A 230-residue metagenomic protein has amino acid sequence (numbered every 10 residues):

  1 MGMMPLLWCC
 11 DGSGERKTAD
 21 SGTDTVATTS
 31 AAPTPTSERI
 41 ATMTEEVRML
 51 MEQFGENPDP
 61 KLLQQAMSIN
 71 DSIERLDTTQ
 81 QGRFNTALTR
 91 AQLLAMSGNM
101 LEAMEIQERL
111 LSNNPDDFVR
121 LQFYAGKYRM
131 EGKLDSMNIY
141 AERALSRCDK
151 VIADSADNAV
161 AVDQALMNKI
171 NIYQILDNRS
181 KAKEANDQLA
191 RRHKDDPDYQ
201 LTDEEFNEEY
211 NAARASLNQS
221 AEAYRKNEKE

Functional and structural regions predicted by a protein language model:
C10-N85: N-terminal leader/linker segments that initiate helical-solenoid repeat arrays
D24, G55-N70, Q92-E105, D135-R147: Helix-turn-helix repeat elements of alpha-solenoid scaffolds
S37-I40, Q81, P115-D116, A156 (+1 more regions): Residue signature of alpha-solenoid helical repeat architecture, marking inter-repeat boundaries and helix-start
T78-Q81, P115, D149, K194: Short coil turns that delineate tetratricopeptide repeat
F84-T89, V119-F123, S155-N168, Q200-E204: Alpha-solenoid helical repeat scaffolds
R179-E230: Terminal, low-structured helical/coil segments at or just beyond the last alpha-helical repeat
